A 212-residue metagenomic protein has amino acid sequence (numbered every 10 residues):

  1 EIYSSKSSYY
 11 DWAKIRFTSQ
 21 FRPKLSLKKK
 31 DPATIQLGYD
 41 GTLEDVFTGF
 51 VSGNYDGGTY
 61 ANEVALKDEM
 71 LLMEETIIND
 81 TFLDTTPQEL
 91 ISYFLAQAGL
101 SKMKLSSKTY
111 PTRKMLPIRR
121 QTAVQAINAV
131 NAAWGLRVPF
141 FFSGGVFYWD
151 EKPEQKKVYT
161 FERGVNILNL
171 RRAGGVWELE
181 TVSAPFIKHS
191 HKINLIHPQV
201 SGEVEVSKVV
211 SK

Functional and structural regions predicted by a protein language model:
E1-L71, E205: Assembly/oligomerization scaffold segments
I2-P23, W149-K212: An acidic/polar, Gly/Ser/Thr-rich interaction patch typically located in mid-to-C-terminal regions of proteins
R22-K24, L72, S101, G135-P139 (+1 more regions): Short beta-strands and strand-coil junctions in structured, solvent-facing domains, enriched
T48, Q88-S92, V124-N128, I187-H191: Extracytoplasmic/secreted envelope proteins and their assembly/folding machinery, especially bacterial periplasmic
A61-L71, K104-R172: Short beta-strand-centered interaction patches in the first periplasmic/extracellular domains of large envelope
T76-D84, T112-P117: Second-shell loop/turn segments in exported
T81-T85, V182-P185: Short, surface-exposed ligand-recognition loops at beta-strand->loop->(often short) alpha-helix junctions that present
P87-M103: Glycine-rich, acidic and aromatic/proline-enriched surface loops and short helix-turn segments that act as binding
